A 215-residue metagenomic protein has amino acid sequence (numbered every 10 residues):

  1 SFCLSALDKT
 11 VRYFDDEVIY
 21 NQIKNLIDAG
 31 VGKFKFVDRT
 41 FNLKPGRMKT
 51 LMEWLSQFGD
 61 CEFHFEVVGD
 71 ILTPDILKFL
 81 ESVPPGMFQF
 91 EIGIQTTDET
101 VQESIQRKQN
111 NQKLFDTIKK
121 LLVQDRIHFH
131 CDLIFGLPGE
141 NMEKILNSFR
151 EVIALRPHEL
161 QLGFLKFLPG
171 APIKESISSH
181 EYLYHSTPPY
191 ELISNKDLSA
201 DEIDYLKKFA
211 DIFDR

Functional and structural regions predicted by a protein language model:
S1-E17, N25: Canonical Radical SAM [4Fe-4S] cluster-binding loop centered on the CxxxCxxC motif and its immediate flanking residues
S1-F2, G30-K33, G59, Y182-Y190: Short acidic (Asp/Glu) and glycine-rich catalytic loops that position anionic groups and cofactors
S1-L4, L77, Q102-E103, K174: A short local structural element in Rossmann-fold oxidoreductases
D8, R39, L165: Flexible loop residues that form catalytic and substrate-binding hotspots at small-molecule/glycan-binding clefts
D16-P138: Conserved SAM/AdoMet-binding glycine-rich loop
P45-G46, I94, E99-I105, P138-E143 (+2 more regions): Flexible glycine/acidic-rich beta-alpha junction loops that bind and position SAM and/or redox cofactors in anaerobic
T50, N147-S148, Y205: Alpha-helical scaffold elements adjacent to nucleotide-binding pockets in ATP/GTP-utilizing enzyme cores
D75-L80, P138-R156: Catalytic cores of alpha/beta
